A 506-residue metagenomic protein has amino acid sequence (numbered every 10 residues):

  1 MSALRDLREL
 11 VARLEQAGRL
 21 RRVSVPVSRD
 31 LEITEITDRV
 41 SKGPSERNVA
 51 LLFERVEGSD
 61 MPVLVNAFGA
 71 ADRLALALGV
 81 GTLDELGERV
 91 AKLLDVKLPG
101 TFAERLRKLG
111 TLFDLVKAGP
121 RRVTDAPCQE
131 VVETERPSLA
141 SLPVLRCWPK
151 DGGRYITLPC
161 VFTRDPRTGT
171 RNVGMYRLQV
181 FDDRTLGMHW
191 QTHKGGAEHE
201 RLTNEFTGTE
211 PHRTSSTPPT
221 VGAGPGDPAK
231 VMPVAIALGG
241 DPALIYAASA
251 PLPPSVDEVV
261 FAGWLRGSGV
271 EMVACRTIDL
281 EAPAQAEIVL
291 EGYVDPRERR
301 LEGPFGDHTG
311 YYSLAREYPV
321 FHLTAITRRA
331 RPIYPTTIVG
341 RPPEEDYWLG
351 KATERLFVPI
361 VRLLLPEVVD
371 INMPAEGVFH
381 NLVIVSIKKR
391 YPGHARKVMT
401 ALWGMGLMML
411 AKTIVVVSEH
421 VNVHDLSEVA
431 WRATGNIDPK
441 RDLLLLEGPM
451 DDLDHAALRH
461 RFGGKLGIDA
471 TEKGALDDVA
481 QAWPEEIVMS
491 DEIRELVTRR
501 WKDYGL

Functional and structural regions predicted by a protein language model:
M1-G208, D227-L506: Extended, highly charged
T207-P228: Intrinsic disorder/low-complexity segments
